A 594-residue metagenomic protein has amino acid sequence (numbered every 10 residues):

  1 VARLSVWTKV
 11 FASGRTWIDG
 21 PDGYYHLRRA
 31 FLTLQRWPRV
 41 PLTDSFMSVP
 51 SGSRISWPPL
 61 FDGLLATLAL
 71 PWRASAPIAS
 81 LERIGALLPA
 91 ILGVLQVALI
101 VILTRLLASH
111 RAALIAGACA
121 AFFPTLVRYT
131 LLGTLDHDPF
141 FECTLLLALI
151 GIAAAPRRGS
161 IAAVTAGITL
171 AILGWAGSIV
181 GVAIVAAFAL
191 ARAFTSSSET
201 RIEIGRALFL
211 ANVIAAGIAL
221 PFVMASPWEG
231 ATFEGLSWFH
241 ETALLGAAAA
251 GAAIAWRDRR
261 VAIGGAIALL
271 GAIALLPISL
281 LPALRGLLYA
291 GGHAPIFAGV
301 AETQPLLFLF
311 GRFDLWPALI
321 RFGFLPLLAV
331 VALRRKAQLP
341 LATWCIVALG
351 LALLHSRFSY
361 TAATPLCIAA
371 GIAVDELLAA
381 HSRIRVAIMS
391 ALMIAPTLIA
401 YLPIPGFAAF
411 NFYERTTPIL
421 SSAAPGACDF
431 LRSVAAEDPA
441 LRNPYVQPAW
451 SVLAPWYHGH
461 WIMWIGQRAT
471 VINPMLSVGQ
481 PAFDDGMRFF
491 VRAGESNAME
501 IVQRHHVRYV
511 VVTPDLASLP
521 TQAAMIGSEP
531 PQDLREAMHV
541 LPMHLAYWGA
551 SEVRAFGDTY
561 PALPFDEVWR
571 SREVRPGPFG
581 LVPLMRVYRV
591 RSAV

Functional and structural regions predicted by a protein language model:
V1-I55, A262-E302, G406-N411, R415 (+1 more regions): Aromatic-rich transmembrane-lumenal/periplasmic boundary elements in polytopic membrane proteins
A2, L88-L106, A112-S197, L208-S226 (+1 more regions): Membrane-embedded helix bundles of polyisoprenyl
L4-L107, R111-C119, F123-L146, I179: Active-site lumenal/periplasmic loops and adjacent helix-entry segments of GT-C-fold, multi-pass membrane
G181-G264, D375-A380: Perimembrane helix-loop-helix junctions
V213, I263-A272, I368, I372-G406: Signature aromatic-anchored transmembrane alpha helix within multi-pass, membrane-resident enzymes that catalyze glycan
S237-I254, V261-A342: Alpha-helical transmembrane segments at the extracellular/periplasmic loop-to-helix junctions of multi-pass membrane
G323-F324, V347, A352-R385: Hydrophobic/aromatic-rich transmembrane helices and adjacent perimembrane loops
S390-V594: Extracytoplasmic
